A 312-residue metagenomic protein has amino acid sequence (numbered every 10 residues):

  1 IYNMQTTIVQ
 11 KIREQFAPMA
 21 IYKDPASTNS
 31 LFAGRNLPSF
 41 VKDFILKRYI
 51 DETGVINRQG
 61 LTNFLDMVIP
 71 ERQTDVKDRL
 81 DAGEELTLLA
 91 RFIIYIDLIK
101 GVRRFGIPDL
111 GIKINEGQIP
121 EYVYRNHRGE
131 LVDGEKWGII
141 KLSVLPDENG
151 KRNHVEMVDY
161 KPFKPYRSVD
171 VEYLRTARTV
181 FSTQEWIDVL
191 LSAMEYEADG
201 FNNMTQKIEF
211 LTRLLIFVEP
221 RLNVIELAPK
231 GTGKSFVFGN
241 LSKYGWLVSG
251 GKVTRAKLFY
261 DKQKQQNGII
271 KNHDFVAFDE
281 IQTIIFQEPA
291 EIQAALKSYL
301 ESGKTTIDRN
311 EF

Functional and structural regions predicted by a protein language model:
M4-M194: Extended, charged/polar low-complexity intrinsically disordered regions
E197-F312: Conserved ASCE/P-loop NTPase catalytic core
